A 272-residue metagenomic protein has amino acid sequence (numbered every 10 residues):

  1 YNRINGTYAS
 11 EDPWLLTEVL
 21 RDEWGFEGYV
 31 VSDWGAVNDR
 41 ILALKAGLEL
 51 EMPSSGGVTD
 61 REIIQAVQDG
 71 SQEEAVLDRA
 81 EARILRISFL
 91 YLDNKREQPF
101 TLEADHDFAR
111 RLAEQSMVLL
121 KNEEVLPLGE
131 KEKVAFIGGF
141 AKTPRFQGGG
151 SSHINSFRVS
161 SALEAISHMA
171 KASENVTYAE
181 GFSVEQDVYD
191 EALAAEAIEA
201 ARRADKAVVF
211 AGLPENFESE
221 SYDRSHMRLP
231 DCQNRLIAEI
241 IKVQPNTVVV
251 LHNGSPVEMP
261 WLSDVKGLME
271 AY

Functional and structural regions predicted by a protein language model:
Y1, A80-I84, L112: Short alpha-helical scaffolding segments that buttress acidic/His motifs in well-ordered protein cores
I4-P13, L20-G25, V31-R40, V58-S71 (+1 more regions): C-terminal non-catalytic regions of proteins with extracellular/luminal or membrane-system context
E27-Y29, E49-L50: Structural preference for beta-strand elements that scaffold enzyme active sites
I41-S54: A short alpha/beta connector and helix-capping loop motif
G47, Q65-N94: Long, well-ordered, tryptophan-enriched scaffold segments
S55, R79-A80, K95-F100, L128-E130: Short coil/turn segments at secondary-structure boundaries
S55-G57, I84-K95, F136, M169: Short, compositionally biased low-complexity segments
L85, L90-D105, T177-Y189: Long, charged amphipathic helices and adjacent flexible linkers at domain junctions
